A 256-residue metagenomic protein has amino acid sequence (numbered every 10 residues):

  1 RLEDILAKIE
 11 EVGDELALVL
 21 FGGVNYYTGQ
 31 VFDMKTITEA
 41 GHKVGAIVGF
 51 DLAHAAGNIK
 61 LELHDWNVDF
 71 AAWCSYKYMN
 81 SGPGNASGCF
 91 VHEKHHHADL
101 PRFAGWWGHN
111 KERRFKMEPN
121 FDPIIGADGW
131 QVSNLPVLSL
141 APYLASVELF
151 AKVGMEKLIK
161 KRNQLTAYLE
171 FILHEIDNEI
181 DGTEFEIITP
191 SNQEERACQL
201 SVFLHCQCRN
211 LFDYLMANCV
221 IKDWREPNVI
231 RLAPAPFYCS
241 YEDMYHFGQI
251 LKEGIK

Functional and structural regions predicted by a protein language model:
R1-A53, Y78: Active-site phosphate-binding strand-loop segment of PLP-dependent enzymes
E11, C206-N210, Y214-K256: PLP-dependent enzyme catalytic core of the Aspartate aminotransferase-like
G49-D51, A72, I188, D223: Structural detector of well-ordered beta-strand residues that form the stable sheet scaffold of enzyme domains
L52, A56, L63-N80, N85-V91: Conserved active-site segment immediately N-terminal to the catalytic lysine that forms the internal aldimine
Y76, H92-H96, L204-Q207: Short loop segments at secondary-structure junctions
N80-G84, F90-K161, A167: Active-site C-terminal subdomain of aminotransferase-like
G126-Q131, F150-F203: Conserved small-domain helix->loop->beta segment predominantly found in fold-type I
